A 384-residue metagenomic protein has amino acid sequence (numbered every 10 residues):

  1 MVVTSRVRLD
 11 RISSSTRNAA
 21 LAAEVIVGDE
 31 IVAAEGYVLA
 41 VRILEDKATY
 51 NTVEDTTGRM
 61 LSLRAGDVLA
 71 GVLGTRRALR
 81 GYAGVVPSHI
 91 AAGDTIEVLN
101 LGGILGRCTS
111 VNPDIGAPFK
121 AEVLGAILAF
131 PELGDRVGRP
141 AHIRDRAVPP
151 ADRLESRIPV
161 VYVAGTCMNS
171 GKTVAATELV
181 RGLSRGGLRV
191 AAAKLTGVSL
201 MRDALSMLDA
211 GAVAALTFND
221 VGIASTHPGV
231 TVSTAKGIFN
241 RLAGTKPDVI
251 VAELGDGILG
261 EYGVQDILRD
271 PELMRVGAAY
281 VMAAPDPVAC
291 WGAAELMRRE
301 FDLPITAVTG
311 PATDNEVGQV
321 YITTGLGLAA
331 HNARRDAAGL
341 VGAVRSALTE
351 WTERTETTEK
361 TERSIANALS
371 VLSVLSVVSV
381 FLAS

Functional and structural regions predicted by a protein language model:
M1-R80, G84-L101: N-terminal accessory targeting/assembly segments
N18-V32, T49-T52, T323-W351: NTP-binding/hydrolysis catalytic cores, primarily Walker-type P-loop NTPases
D46-A48, G165-G171, P285-D286: Short, glycine-rich nucleotide/cofactor-binding loops
R80-G81, S88, V98-I104, T109-R144 (+3 more regions): Conserved catalytic-core segment of NTP-binding enzymes
R144-V198: Walker A (P-loop) phosphate-binding motif
K172-L179, L200-A204, I258-G263, A289-G292: Short glycine/serine/threonine-rich phosphate/pyrophosphate-binding segments that cradle anionic phosphate groups
R181-T226, E295-R298, T309, E316-G325: N-terminal phosphate/diphosphate-binding loop that engages ATP/GTP or pyrophosphate donors across diverse enzyme folds
T349-S384: Short, low-complexity, charge-dense intrinsically disordered segments
